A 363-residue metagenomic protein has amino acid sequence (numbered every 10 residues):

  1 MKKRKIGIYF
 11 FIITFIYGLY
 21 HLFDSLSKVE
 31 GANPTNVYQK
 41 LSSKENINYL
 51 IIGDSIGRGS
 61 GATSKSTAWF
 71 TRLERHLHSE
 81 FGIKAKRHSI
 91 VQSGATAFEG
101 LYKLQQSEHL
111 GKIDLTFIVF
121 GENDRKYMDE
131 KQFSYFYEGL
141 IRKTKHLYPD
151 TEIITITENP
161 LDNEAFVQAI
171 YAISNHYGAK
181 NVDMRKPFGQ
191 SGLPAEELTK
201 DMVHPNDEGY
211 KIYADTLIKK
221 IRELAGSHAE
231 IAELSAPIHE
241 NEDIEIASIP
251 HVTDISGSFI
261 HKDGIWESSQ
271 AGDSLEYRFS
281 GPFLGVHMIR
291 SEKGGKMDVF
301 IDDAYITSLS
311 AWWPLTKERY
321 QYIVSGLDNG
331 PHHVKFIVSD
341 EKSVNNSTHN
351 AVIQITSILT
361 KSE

Functional and structural regions predicted by a protein language model:
M1-I13: N-terminal Sec-pathway targeting helices
I13-S25: Hydrophobic alpha-helical membrane-insertion segments, chiefly the h-region of N-terminal signal peptides
L26-V91, K103-G111, V286, H332-H333: Serine-esterase "nucleophile elbow" of acetyl-processing enzymes
Y49, R87, I153, S227-E230: Hydrophobic/aromatic residues located in beta-strands of well-ordered beta-sheets within soluble catalytic
I56-G59, V91-G94, N123-D124, E158-D162: Short histidine/acidic/glycine/proline-rich micro-motifs that form metal- and phosphate-coordinating active-site loops
A95-L101: Glycine-rich anion/phosphate-binding loops
Y102-G226, K293, Q321-S325: Alpha-helical cap/lid subdomain in secreted, periplasmic, or secretory-pathway luminal O-acyl-processing enzymes
R222-E363: Glycan-recognition surfaces in beta-rich domains, encompassing non-catalytic CBMs and lectin-like receptor-binding
